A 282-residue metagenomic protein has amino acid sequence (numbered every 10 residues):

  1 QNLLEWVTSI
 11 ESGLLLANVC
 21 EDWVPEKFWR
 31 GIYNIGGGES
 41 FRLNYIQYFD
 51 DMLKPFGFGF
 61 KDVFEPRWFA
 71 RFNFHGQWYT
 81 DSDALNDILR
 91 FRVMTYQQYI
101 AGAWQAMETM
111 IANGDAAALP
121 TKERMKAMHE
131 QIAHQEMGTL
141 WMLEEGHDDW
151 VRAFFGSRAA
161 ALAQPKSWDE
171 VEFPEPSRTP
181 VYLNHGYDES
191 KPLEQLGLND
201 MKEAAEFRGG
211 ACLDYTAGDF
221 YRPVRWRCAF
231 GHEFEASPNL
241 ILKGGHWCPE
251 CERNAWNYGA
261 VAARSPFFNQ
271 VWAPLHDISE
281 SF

Functional and structural regions predicted by a protein language model:
Q1-D22: Substrate-positioning beta->alpha
L3-W6, R42, V93: Short, solvent-exposed loop/helix junctions and linker helices that flank or host conserved functional motifs
E11, L15-L16, D51, I88-L89 (+1 more regions): Generic alpha-helical secondary-structure signal
L16, F58, H232: Histidine-centered active-site/metal-ligand motif
V19-S82, D87-I88, Q97, M110-P180: Mid/C-terminal beta-alpha module of Rossmann-like enzyme folds, strongest in SDR-family dehydrogenases/epimerases
F69-R71, T95-T109, G218-Y221, I241-K243: Short linear loop/turn motifs
A163-F282: Functional cation/ligand-contacting sites centered on basic and imidazole/sulfhydryl donors
